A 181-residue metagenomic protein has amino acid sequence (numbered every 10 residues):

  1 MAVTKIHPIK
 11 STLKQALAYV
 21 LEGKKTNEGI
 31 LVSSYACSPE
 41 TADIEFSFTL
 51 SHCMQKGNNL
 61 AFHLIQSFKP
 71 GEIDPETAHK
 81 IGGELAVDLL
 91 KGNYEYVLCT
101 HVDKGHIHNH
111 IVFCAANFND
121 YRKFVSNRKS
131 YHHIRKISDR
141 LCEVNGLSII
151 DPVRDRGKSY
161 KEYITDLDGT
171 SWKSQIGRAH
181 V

Functional and structural regions predicted by a protein language model:
M1-H180: N-terminal nicking endonuclease/strand-transfer module with a His-rich metal-binding environment and a catalytic Tyr
